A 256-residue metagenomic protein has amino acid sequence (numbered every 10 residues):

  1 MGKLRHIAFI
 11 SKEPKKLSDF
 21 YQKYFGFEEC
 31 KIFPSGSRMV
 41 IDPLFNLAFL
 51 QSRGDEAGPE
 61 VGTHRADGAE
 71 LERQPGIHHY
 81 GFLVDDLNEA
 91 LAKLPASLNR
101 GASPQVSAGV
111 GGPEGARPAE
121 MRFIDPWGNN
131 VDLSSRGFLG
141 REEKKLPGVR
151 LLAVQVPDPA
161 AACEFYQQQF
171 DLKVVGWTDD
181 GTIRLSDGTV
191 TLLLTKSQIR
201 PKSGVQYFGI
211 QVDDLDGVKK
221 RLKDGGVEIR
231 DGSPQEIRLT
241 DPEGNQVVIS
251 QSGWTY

Functional and structural regions predicted by a protein language model:
M1-G2, A8-E56, G111-A116, A153-L192 (+1 more regions): Core segments of cupin and vicinal oxygen chelate
M1-S18, I77-Y80, S134-C163, T191 (+2 more regions): N-terminal beta-strand motif that seeds the catalytic metal site of vicinal oxygen chelate
R5, S35-G36, H78, R117-A119 (+4 more regions): Residue-level marker for the onset of beta-strands and adjacent loop->beta junctions in well-ordered domains
E13, D86, D125, D158 (+1 more regions): Acidic di-acidic motifs
E28-R73, I124-P126, N130-G137, K173-Q206 (+2 more regions): Conserved short beta-strand elements that form part of the metal-binding/catalytic scaffold of enzyme active sites
V84-L87, V212-D216: Short proline/glycine-enriched turn/loop motifs at strand-loop junctions of beta-rich domains
L91-L146, V154, R184, K219-Y256: Vicinal oxygen chelate
